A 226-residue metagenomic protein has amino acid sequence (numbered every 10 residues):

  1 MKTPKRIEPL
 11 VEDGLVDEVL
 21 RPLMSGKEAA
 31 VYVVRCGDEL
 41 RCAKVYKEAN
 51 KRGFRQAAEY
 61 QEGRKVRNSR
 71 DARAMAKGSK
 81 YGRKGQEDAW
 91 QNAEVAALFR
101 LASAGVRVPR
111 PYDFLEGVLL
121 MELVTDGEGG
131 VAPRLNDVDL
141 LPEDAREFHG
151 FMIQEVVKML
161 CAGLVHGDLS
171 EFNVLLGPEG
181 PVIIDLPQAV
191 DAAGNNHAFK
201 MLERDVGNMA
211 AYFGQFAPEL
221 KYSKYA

Functional and structural regions predicted by a protein language model:
M1-V131, V157, C161: Conserved ATP-binding subdomain of kinase catalytic cores across diverse folds
G26, G167-D168: A short acidic Gly-Thr/Ser loop motif
R107-P109, F151, V174: Extended, charged alpha-helical interaction scaffolds
F114-L115, F172, A226: Residue-level "edge-of-site" marker
G129-P142: AlphaC helix of the protein kinase catalytic domain
L141-F148, M152, L160-H166, G177-A226: C-lobe/activation-segment region of protein kinase-like
D168, F172-V174: Catalytic-loop signature of eukaryotic-like protein kinases
